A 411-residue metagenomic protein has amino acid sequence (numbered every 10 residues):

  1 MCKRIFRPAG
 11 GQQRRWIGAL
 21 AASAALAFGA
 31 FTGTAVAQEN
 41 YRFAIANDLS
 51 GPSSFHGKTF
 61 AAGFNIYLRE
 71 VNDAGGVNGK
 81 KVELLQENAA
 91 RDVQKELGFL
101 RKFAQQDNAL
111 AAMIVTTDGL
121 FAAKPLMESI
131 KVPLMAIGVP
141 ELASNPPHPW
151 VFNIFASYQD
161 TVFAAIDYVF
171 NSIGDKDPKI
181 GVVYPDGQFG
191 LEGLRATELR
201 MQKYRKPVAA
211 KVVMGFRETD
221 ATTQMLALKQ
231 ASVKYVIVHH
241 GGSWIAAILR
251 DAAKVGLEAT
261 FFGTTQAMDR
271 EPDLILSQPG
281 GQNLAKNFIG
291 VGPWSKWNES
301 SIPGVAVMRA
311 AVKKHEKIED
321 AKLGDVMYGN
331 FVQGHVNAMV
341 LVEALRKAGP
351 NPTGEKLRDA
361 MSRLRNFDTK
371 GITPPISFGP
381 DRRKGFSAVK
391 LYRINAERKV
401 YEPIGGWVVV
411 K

Functional and structural regions predicted by a protein language model:
M1-R14: N-terminal secretory signal peptides that target proteins for export/translocation
G18-A30: Bacterial N-terminal signal peptides
F31-A37: Sec/Tat signal peptide C-region and signal peptidase I cleavage site
N40, F55-A62, A74-N145, I154 (+2 more regions): Beta-alpha junction/loop-to-helix N-cap segments that form part of ligand/metal-binding clefts
A44-N65, E87-Q94, T116, V183-L191 (+3 more regions): Extracytoplasmic "Venus flytrap"
L97-G98, Q105, E141-A143, V151-G256 (+1 more regions): Extracellular/periplasmic Venus flytrap/periplasmic-binding protein
A252-H335, I404-V410: Extracellular/periplasmic periplasmic-binding protein-like sensory domains
K317-V332, V342-Y401: Segments of small-molecule ligand-sensing domains
